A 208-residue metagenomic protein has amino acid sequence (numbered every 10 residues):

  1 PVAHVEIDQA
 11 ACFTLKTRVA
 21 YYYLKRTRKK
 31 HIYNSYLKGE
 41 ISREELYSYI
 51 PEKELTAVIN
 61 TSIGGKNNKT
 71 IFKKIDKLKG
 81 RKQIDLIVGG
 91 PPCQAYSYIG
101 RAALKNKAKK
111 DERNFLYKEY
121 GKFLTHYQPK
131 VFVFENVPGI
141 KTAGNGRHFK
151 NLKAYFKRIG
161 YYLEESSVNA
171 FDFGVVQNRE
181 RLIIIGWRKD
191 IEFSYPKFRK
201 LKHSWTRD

Functional and structural regions predicted by a protein language model:
P1-Q128, I140-T142, R147: Core alpha/beta nucleotide-donor-binding catalytic domains of modification enzymes
K77-R81, Y96-D208: Class I S-adenosyl-L-methionine
